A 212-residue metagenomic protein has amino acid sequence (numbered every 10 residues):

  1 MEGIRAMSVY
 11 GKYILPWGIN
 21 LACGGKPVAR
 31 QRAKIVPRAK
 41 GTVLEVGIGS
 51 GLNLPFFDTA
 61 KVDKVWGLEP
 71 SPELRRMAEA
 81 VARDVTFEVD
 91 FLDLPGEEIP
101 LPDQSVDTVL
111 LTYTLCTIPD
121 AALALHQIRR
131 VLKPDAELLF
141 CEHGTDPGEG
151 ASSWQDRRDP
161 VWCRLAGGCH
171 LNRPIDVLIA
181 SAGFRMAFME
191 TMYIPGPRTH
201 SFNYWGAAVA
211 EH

Functional and structural regions predicted by a protein language model:
A22-T42, L52-F56: Conserved alpha-helix/loop element of class I SAM-dependent methyltransferases that forms part of the SAM/SAH-binding
L44-V46, S50-E98: Class I SAM-dependent methyltransferase SAM/SAH-binding core
L94-V109: A short acidic, Gly/Pro-enriched loop at the edge of an enzyme's catalytic core that lines a small-molecule cofactor
D107-A121: A short SAM/SAH-binding and catalytic strip from SAM-dependent methyltransferases
A122-P134: A short glycine-rich, Lys/Arg-flanked "PGG" loop and its adjoining helix->strand segment in the class I
D135-H143: Conserved beta-strand signature within the Rossmann-like core of class I S-adenosyl-L-methionine
G167-G183: Short alpha-helix
F184, M189-H212: Core SAM-dependent methyltransferase catalytic element
